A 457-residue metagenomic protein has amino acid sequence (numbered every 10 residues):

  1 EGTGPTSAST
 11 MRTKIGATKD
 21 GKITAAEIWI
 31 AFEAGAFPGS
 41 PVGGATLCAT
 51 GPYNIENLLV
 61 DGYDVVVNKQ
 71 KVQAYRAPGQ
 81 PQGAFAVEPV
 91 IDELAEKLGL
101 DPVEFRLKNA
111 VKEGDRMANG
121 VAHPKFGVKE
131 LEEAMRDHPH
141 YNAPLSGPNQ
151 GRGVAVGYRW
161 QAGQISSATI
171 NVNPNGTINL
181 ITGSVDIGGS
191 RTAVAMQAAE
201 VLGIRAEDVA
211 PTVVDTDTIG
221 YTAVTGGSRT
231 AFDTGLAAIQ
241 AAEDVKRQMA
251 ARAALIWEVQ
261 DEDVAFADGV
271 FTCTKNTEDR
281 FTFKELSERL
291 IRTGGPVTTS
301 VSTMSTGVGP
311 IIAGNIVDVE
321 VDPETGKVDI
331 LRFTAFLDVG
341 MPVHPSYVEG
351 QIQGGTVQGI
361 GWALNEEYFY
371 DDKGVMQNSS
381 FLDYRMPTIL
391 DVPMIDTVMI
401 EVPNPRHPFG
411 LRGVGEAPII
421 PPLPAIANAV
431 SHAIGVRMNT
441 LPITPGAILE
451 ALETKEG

Functional and structural regions predicted by a protein language model:
E1-E130, A134-D137, N142-G457: Cofactor-binding beta-sheet edge motifs in enzyme active sites
